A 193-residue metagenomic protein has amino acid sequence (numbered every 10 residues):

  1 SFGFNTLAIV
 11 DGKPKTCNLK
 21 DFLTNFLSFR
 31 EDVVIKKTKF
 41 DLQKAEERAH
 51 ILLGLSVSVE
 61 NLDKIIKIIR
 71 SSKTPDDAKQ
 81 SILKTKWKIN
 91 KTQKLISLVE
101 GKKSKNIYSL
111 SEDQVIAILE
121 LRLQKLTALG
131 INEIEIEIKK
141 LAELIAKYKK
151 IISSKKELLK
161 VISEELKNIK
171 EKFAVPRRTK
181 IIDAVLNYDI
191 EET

Functional and structural regions predicted by a protein language model:
S1-T193: Long, charged, helix-rich clamp/arm modules that form nucleic acid-engaging surfaces of large nucleic-acid-processing
